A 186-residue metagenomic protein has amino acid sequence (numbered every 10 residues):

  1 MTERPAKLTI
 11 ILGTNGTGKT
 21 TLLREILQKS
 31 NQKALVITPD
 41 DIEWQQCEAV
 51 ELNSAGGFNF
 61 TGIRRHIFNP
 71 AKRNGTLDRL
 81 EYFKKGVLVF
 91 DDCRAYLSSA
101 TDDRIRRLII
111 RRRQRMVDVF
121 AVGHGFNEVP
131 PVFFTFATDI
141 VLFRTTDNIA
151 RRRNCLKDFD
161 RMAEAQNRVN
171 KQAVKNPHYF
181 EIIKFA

Functional and structural regions predicted by a protein language model:
M1-P5, R24: Pre-Walker A adenine-sensing motif
P5, G62, V174-H178: A short, compositionally biased
A6-K7, N31, C47-E48, G62-R64 (+2 more regions): Short, well-ordered alpha-helix to beta-strand connector turns
T9-Q28, P70-M162: Conserved P-loop NTPase motor cores
T17-A55: Walker A/P-loop NTP-binding active-site region of P-loop NTPases, recognizing the glycine-rich GxxxxGKT/S
I42-A49, F58-G62, L80, P130-F134: Short loop/helix-cap segments at secondary-structure boundaries that form the rim of catalytic
L52-Y82: Short glycine-rich substrate-engagement loop in P-loop NTPases that contacts/grips substrate
R151-A186: Phosphate-binding and hydrolysis-coupling loops of NTP-dependent motor/remodeling domains
